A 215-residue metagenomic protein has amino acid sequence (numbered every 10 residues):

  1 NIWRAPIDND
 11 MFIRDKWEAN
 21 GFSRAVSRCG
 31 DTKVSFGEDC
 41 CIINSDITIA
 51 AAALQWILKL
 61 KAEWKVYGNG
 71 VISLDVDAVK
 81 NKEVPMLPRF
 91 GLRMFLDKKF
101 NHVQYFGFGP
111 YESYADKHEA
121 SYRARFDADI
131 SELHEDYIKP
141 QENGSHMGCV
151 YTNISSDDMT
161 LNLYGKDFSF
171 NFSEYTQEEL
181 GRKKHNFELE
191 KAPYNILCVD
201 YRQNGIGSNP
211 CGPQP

Functional and structural regions predicted by a protein language model:
N1-P215: Beta-strand/loop-rich accessory regions of lumenal/periplasmic or secreted enzymes, predominantly carbohydrate-active
